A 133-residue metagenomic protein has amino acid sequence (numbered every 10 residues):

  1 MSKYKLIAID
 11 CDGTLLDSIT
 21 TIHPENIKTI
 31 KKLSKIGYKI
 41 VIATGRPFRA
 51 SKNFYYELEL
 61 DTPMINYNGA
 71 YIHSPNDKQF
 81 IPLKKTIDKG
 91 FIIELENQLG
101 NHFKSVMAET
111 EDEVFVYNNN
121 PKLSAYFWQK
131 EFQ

Functional and structural regions predicted by a protein language model:
M1-Y4, I27: Short, small/polar residue-rich loop motifs at catalytic or cofactor-binding pockets
K3-T20: Asp-based phosphoryl-transfer active-site loop
P24-W128: Active-site phosphate-binding/coordination module
Q133: Anionic-ligand binding region
